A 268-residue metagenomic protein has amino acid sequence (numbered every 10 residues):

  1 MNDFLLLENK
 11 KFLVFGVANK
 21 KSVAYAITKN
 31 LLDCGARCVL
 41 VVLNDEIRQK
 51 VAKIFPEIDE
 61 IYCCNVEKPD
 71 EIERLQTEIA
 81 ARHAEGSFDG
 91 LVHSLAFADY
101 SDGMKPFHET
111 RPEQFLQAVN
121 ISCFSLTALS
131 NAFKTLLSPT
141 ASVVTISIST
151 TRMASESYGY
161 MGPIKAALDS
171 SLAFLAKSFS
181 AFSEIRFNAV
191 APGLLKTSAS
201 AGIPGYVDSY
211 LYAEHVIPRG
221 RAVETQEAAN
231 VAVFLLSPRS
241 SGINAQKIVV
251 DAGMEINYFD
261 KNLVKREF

Functional and structural regions predicted by a protein language model:
D3, F182, P192-V216, N257-F268: A glycine/serine/threonine-rich, flexible loop-to-helix segment that serves as the NAD(P) cofactor-binding "lid"
D3-L40: Canonical Rossmann dinucleotide-binding motif of NAD(H)/NADP(H)-dependent dehydrogenases/reductases, specifically
G16-V17, K21-Y25, A96-T135, P139-F182 (+2 more regions): Catalytic loop of short-chain dehydrogenase/reductase
C64-E73, T77-R82, G86-L116, T135 (+3 more regions): Conserved mid-core segment of classical short-chain dehydrogenase/reductases
A181-R186, I243-A245: Short, small/polar-rich loop/turn modules that mediate ligand/substrate recognition or access, typified
R186-K196, L236, V249-D251: Conserved SDR Rossmann-fold cofactor-binding beta-strand/turn motif
I217-A228, R239: A conserved structural motif in NAD(P)-dependent oxidoreductases
V233, N244-F268: Short C-terminal tail/terminal secondary-structure segment of NAD(P)H-dependent dehydrogenase/reductase domains
